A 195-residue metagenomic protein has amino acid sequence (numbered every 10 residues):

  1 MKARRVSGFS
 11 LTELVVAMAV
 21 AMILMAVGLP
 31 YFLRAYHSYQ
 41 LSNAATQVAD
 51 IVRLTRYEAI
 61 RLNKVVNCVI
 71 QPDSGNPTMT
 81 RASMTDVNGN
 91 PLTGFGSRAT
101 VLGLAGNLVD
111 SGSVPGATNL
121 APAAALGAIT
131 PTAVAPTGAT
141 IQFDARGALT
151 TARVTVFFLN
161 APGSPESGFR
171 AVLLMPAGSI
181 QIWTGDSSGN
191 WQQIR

Functional and structural regions predicted by a protein language model:
K2-M18, I23, V27-R53, Y57 (+3 more regions): N-terminal helix-rich module
